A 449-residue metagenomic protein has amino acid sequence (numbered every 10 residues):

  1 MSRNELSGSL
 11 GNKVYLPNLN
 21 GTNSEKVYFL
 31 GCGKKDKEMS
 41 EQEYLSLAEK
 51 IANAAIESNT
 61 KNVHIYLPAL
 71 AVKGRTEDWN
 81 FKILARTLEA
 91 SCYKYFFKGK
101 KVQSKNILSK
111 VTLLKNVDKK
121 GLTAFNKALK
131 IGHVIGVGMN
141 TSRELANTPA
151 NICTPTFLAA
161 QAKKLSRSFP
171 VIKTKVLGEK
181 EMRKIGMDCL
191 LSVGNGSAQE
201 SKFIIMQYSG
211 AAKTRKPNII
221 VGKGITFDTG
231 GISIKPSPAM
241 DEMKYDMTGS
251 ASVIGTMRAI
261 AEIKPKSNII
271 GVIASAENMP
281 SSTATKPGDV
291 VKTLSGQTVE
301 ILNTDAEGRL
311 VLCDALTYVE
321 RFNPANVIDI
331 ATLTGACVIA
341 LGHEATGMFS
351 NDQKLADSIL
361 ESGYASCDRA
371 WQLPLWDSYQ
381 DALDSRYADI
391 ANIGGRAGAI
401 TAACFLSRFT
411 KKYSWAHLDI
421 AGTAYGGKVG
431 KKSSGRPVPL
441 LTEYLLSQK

Functional and structural regions predicted by a protein language model:
M1-G224: Short amphipathic alpha-helical segment within the helicase RecA-like ATPase core that mediates nucleic-acid
E5-L6, S142, A159-K449: A generic structural signal for tightly packed, nonpolar segments enriched in small/aliphatic residues
